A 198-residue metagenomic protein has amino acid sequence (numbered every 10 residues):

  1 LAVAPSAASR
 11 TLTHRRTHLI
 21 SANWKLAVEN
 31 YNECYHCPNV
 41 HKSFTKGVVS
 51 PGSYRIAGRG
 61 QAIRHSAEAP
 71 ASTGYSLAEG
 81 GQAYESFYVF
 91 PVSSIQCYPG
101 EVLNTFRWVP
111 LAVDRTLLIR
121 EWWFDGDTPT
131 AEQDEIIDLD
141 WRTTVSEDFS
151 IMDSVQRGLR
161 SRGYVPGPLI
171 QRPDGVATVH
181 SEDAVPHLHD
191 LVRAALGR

Functional and structural regions predicted by a protein language model:
L1-R198: C-terminal catalytic domain of Rieske-type non-heme iron oxygenases
